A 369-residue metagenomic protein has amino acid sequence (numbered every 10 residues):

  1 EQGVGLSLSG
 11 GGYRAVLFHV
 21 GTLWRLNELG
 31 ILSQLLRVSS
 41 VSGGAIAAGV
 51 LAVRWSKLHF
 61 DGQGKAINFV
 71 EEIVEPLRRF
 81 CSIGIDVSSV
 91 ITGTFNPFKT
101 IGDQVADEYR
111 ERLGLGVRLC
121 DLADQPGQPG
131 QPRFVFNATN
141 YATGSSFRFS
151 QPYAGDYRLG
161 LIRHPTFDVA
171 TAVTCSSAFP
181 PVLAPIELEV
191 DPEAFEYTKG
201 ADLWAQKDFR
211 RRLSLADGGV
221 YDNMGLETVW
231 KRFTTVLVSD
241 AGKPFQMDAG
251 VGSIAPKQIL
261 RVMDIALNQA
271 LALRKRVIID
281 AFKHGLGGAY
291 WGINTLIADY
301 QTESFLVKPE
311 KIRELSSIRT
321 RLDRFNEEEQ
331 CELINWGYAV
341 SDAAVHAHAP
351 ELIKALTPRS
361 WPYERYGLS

Functional and structural regions predicted by a protein language model:
E1-V4, F209-R211: A short, charged/proline- and glycine-enriched loop that marks the coil->beta-strand transition at the N-terminal
G3-S7, G12-D103, S150-Q151: Patatin-like phospholipase
G5-S7, R37-S40, V135-N137, L215 (+1 more regions): Structural recognition of the beta-strand scaffold that forms the well-ordered cores of secreted hydrolase catalytic
R14, R78, S82-N96, D107 (+3 more regions): Active-site gating loop/helix substructures
A52-H59, T92, S150-D156, V190 (+2 more regions): Short secondary-structure boundary/capping segments
S56-E71, Q246-Y290: Acidic, Ser/Thr-rich peripheral helices and adjacent loops at domain boundaries
Q104-G130, V135, R148, H164 (+3 more regions): Conserved N-terminal structural segment that caps and organizes enzyme catalytic cores in eukaryotes
L215, V220-N223, E227-T234, A241-Q246 (+1 more regions): C-terminal helical/tail subdomains of lipid-metabolizing enzymes
